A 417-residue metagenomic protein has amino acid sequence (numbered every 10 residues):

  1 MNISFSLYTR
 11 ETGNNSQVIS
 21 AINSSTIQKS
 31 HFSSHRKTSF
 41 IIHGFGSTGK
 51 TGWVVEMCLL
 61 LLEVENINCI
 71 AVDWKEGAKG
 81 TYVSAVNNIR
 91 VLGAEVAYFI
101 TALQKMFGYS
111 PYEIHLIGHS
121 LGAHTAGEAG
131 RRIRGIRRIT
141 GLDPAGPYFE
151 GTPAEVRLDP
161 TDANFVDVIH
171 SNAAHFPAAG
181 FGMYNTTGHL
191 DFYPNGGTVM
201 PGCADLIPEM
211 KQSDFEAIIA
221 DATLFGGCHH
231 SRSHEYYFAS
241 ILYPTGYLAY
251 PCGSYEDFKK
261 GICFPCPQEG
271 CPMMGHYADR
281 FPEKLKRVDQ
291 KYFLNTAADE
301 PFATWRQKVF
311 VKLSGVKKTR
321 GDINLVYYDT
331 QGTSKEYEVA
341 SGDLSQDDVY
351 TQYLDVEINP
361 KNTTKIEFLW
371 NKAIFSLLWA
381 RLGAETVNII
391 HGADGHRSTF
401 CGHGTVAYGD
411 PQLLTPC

Functional and structural regions predicted by a protein language model:
M1-A71, A78-N88, A97-P111, R157-P160 (+2 more regions): Flexible, membrane-associating and regulatory peripheral segments of lipid-active enzymes
H43, L116-E128: Glycine-rich nucleophile elbow surrounding the catalytic serine of serine-hydrolase chemistry
C58, A129-I133, A154-D162: Mature extracellular/periplasmic domains of secretome proteins
G108-S120, I139: Alpha/beta-hydrolase fold nucleophile elbow
G122, G151-E155: Short beta-alpha junctions and helix-cap segments that line functional grooves
R138-F149, V168-A174, G197: Active-site nucleophile loop of the alpha/beta-hydrolase fold
N164-V168, D191-F192: Catalytic His-Asp charge-relay segment
